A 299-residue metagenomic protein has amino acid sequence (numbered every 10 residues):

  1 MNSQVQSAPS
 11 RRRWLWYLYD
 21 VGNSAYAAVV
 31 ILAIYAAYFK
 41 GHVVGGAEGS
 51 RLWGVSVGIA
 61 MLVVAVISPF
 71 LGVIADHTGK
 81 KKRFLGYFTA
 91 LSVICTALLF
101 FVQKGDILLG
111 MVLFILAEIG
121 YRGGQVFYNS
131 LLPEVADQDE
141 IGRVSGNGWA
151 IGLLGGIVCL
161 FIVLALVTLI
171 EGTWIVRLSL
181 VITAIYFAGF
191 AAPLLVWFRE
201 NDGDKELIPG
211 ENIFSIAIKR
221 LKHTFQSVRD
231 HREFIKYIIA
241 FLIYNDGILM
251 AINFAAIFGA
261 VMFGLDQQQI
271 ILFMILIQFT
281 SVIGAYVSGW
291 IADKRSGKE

Functional and structural regions predicted by a protein language model:
N2-W14, R199-I239: Juxtamembrane intracellular "pre-TM" segments in multi-pass secondary transporters
A28-R51, N253-I270: Short amphipathic helix-loop junctions that connect adjacent transmembrane helices in Major Facilitator Superfamily/SLC
V66-K80, I283-G297: Helix-to-loop junctions at the C-terminal end of transmembrane segments in multipass secondary transporters
G86-G105: C-terminal ends and interior cores of transmembrane alpha-helices in multi-pass membrane transporters/permeases
C95, G105-G124: Hydrophobic core of transmembrane alpha-helices in multi-pass small-molecule transporters, especially MFS/SLC-type
A117-A150: Cytoplasmic helix-loop-helix junction between adjacent transmembrane helices in 12-TM secondary transporters
R143-L166: Glycine-rich segments within core transmembrane alpha-helices of 12-TM secondary carriers
C159-T168, A184-D204: C-terminal membrane-cytosol helix-exit motif in multi-pass small-molecule transporters
